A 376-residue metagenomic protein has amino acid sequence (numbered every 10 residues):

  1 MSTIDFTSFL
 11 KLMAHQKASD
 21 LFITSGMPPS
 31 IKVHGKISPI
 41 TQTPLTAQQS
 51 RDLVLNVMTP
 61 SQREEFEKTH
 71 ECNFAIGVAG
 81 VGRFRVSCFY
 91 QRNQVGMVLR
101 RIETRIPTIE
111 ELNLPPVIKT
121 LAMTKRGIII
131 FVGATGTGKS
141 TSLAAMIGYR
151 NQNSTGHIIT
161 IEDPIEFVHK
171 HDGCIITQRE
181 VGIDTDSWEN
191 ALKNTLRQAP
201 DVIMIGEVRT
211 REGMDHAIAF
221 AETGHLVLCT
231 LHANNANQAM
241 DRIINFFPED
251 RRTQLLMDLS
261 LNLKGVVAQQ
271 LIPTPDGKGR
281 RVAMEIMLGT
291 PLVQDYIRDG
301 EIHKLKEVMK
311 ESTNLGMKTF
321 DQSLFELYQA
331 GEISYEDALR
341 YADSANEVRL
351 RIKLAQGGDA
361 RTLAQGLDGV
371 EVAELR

Functional and structural regions predicted by a protein language model:
M1-R376: Short, flexible helix-loop junctions that flank or precede catalytic/ligand sites
